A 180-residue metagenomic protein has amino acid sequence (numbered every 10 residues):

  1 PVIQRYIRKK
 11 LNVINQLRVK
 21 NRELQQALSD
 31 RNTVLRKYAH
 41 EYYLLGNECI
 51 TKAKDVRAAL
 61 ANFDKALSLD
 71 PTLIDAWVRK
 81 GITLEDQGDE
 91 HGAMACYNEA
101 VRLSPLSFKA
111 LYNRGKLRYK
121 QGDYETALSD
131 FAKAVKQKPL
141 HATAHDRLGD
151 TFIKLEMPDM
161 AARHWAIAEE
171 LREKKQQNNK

Functional and structural regions predicted by a protein language model:
R18, R22-E41: TPR-adjacent "capping" and linker segments in tetratricopeptide-repeat scaffold/adaptor proteins
T33-A61, K65-L69, I82: Alpha-helical segment of the N-proximal tetratricopeptide repeat
A39-H40, I74-D75, F108-K109, A142-T143 (+1 more regions): Helix-start (N-cap) detector for alpha-helical repeat units in TPR-like alpha-solenoids, especially tetratricopeptide
I50-T51, V78, E85, Y112 (+2 more regions): Position-specific recognition of the canonical hydrophobic site in helix A of tetratricopeptide repeat
T51-K65, D86-E99, Q121-K133, L155-I167: Structural signature of tandem alpha-helical TPR/SEL1-like repeats, specifically the intra-repeat loop/turn
A142, D146-Q176: TPR/TPR-like (Sel1-like) alpha-helical repeat modules
